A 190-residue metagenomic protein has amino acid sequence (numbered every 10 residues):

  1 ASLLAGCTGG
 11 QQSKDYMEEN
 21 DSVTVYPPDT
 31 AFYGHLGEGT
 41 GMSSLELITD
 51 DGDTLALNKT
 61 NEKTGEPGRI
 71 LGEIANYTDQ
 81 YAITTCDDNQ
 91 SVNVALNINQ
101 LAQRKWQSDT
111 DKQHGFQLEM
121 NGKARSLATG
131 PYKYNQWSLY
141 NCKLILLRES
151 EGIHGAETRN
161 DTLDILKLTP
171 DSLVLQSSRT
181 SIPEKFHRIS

Functional and structural regions predicted by a protein language model:
L3-G6: C-terminal motif of bacterial Sec signal peptides marking the signal peptidase cleavage site
T8-G34, T40-K133, L139, I145-S190: Lipid interaction determinants
